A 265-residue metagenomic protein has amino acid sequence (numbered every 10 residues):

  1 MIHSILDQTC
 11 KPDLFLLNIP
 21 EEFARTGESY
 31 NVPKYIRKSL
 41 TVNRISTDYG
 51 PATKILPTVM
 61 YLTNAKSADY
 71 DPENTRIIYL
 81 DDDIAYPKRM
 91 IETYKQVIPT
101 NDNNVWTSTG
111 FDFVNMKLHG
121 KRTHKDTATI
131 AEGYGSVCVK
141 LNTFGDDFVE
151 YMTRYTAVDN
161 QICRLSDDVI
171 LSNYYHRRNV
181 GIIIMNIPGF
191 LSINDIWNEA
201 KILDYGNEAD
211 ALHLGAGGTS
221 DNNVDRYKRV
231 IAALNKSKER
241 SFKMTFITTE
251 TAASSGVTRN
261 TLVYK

Functional and structural regions predicted by a protein language model:
M1, T153-Y264: C-terminal catalytic/acceptor-binding lobe
I2-H3, I91: Generic structural signal for well-ordered alpha-helices, preferentially at hydrophobic/aromatic core positions
H3-L14: Short, acidic, metal-binding catalytic loop of nucleotide-sugar glycosyltransferases
D13-L14, R76, G181: Residues at the starts of beta-strands that form the adenosine-phosphate
N18-E73: Active-site-proximal specificity loops/subdomain of glycosyltransferases
I19, T107, N186: Short beta-strand/turn micro-motifs composed of small residues that flank or help shape donor/cofactor-binding pockets
T58, A85-T156: Conserved catalytic core of nucleotide-sugar-dependent glycosyltransferases
A68-I84: Short beta-strand-to-loop acidic/aromatic patch adjacent to the donor-nucleotide binding site
